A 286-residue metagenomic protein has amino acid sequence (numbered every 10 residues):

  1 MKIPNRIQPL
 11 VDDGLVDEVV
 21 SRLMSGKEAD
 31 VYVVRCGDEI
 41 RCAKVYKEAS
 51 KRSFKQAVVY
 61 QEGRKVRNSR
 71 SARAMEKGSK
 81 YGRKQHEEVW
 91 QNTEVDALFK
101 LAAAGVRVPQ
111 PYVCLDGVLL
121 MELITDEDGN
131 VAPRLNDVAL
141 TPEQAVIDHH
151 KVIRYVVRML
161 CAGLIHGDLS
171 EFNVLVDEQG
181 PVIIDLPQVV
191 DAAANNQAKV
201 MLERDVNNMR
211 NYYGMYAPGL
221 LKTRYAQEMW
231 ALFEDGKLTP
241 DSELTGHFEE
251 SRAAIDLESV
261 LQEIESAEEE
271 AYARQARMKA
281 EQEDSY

Functional and structural regions predicted by a protein language model:
M1-S25, E143, I147, K151 (+4 more regions): Regulatory N- and C-terminal appendages and interdomain linkers associated with kinase/kinase-like NTP transferase
M1-V131, V157, C161: Conserved ATP-binding subdomain of kinase catalytic cores across diverse folds
G37-E48, V131-V138, P142, S170-M215: Catalytic activation segment of kinase domains across protein kinase-like and atypical kinase folds
K84-E87, Q91, P142-H149, N195 (+1 more regions): Flexible, glycine- and charge-enriched loops at secondary-structure boundaries
G117, N173-V176, A226-L232: A glycine-rich phosphate-binding loop feature that marks nucleotide/adenosyl-phosphate handling sites
C161-E171: Catalytic-loop of the protein kinase fold
